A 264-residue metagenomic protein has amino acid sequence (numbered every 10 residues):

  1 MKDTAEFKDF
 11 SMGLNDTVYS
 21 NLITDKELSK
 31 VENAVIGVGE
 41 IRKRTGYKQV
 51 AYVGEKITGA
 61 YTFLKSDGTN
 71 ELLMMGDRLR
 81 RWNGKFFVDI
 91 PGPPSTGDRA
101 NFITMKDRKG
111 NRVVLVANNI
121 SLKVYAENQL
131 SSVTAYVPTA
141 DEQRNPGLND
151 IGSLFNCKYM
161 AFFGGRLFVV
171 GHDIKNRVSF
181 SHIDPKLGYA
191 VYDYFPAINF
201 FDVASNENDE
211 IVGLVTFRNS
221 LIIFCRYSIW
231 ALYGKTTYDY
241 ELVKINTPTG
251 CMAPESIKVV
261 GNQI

Functional and structural regions predicted by a protein language model:
M1-V88, G147-W230: N-terminal beta-propeller domains
S66-N70, K109-N111, T237-Y238: Short, solvent-exposed loop/turn segments that connect beta-strands within catalytic domains and beta-strand-rich
N83-K85, E127-Q129, G234-T237: Short loop/turn segments that connect beta-strands within beta-propeller blades
V88-P93, S132-A140, Y192-P196, Y240-N246: Beta-propeller fold detector
P93-R99, T247-M252: Short coil/turn segments at the loop-to-beta-strand junctions that recur within blades of beta-propeller repeat folds
G97-V124: Elongated alpha-helical scaffolds
V113-V114, E207-I264: Beta-sheet-dominated scaffold domains
N128-M160: Asp-box/WD-like beta-propeller blade repeats and closely related beta-sheet repeat scaffolds
